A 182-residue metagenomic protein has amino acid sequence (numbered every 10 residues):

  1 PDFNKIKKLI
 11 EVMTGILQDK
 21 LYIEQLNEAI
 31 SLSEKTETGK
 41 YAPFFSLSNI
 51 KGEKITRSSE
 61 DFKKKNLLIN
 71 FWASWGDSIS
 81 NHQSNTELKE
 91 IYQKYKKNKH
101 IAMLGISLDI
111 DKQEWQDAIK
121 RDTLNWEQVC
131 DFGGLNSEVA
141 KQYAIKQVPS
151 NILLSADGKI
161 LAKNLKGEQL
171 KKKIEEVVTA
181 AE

Functional and structural regions predicted by a protein language model:
P1-R57, K65: Oxidative protein folding and maturation machinery
R57-F62, A140-Y143: Short amphipathic alpha-helix with an adjacent loop that forms part of the alpha/beta core around
K63-K65, F71-K89: Conserved redox-active cysteine motifs that mediate thiol-disulfide chemistry, especially di-cysteine Cys-X(1-2)-Cys
K63-L67, N98-I101, L124-N125: Loop/turn elements at helix/coil->beta-strand transitions in domains of secreted/extracellular proteins
L68-I69, M103, N151: Hydrophobic beta-strand anchors of alpha/beta hydrolase catalytic cores
W72-W75, W115, W126: Signature tryptophan residues that serve as conserved aromatic anchors
S80-D122, G134-A140: Structural microenvironment flanking redox-active thiols in thiol-disulfide oxidoreductases
L124, D131-T179: Thiol/disulfide oxidoreductase modules built on the thioredoxin-like
